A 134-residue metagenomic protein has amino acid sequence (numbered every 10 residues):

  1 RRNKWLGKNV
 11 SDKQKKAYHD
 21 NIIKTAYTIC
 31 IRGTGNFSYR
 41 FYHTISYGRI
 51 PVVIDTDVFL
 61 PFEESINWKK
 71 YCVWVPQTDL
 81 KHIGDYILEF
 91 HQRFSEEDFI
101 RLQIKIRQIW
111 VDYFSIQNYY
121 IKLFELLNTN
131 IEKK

Functional and structural regions predicted by a protein language model:
R1-I50, V75: Donor nucleotide-activated moiety binding/catalytic core segment of transferases that use nucleotide-activated donors
R1-N3, R32, T56-D57, L123-L126: Short, solvent-exposed turn/loop segments enriched in Gly/Ser/Thr/Pro and often Arg
K16-H19, A26-T28, S65, H91 (+2 more regions): Marks the mature luminal ectodomains of secretory-pathway proteins
N36-S38, L60-P61, H82-I83: Eukaryotic short linear interaction motifs
R49, D55-S65: Short glycine-rich donor-binding/catalytic loop of glycosyltransferases that coordinates the nucleotide-sugar
V53-I54, F99: Acidic/polar loop patches that form or flank catalytic/metal-binding clefts of enzymes that bind anionic ligands
E64-V73: Acidic, glycine-centered active-site loop in nucleotide-sugar glycosyltransferases
V73-K134: C-terminal amphipathic helix plus adjacent low-complexity, charged tail appended to glycosyltransferase catalytic
